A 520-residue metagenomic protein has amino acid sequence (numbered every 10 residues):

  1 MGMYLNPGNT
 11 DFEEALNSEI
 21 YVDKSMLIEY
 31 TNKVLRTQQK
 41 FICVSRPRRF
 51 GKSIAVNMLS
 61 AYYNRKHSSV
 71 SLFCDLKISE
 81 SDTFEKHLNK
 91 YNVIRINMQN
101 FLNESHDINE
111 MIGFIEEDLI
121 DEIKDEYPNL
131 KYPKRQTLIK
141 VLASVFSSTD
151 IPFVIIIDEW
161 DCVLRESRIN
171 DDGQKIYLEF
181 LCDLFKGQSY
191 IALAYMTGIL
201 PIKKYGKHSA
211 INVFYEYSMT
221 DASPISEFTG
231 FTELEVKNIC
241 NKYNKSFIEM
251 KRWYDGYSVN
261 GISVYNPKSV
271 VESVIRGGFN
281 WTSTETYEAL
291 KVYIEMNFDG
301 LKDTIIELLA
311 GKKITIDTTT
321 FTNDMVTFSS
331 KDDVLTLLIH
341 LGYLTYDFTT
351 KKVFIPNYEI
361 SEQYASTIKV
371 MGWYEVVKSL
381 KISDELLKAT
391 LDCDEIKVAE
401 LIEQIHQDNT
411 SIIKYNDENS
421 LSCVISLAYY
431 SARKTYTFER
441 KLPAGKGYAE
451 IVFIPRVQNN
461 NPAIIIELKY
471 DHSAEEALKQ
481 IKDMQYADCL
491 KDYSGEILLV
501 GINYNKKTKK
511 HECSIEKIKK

Functional and structural regions predicted by a protein language model:
M1-D417, A432-T435: Phosphate-binding site recognition
V145-T149, R433-N459: Active-site metal-binding core of divalent-cation-utilizing nuclease and nuclease-like domains
V154, P462-I466, L498: Structural motif
K175-E179, Y470-A487: Mg2+/Mn2+-dependent nuclease catalytic core
I425, A449-F453, P462-Y470, M484: Conserved catalytic cores of phosphodiester-cleaving nucleases, focusing on short active-site segments
Y429-T437, D492-S494: Short secondary-structure junctions
C489, G495-K520: Domain-level recognition of nuclease-like catalytic cores that cleave nucleotide substrates
